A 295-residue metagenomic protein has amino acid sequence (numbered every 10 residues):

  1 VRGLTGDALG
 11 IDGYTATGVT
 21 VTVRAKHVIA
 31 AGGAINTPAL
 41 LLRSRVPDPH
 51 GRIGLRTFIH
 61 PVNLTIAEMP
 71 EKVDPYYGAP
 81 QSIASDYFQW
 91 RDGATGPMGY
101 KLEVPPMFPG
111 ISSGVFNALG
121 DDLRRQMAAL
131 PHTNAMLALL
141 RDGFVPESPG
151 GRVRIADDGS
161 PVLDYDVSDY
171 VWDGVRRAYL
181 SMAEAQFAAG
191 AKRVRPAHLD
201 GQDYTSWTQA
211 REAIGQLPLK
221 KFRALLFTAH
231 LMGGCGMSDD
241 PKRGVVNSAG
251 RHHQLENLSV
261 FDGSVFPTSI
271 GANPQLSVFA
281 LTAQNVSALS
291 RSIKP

Functional and structural regions predicted by a protein language model:
V1-G10, A191-T268: A glycine-rich dinucleotide-binding beta-alpha-beta segment and adjacent secondary-structure elements that constitute
V1-G3, I11-Q81, D262, L281 (+1 more regions): Glycine-rich loop(s) and the adjacent beta-strand/alpha-helix scaffold that form part
G32-G33, G174, A229, A249-H252 (+2 more regions): Secondary-structure capping and boundary motifs in well-ordered enzyme cores
A39, E147-G150, V246, S269-I270: Cytochrome P450 core scaffold surrounding the K-helix E-X-X-R motif and the conserved "meander" helix-loop region
L41, R176-Y179, A183-F187, V286 (+1 more regions): Non-transmembrane alpha-helical segments in soluble domains of secreted/periplasmic/extracellular proteins
V46, E184-A197, S292-P295: Surface-exposed helix-capping loop/turn segments at secondary-structure junctions
H50-L180, E184, F222, T228-L231 (+3 more regions): FAD cofactor-binding and catalytic pocket of flavoenzymes
P267-S287: A conserved FAD-binding loop/helix module that cradles the flavin
